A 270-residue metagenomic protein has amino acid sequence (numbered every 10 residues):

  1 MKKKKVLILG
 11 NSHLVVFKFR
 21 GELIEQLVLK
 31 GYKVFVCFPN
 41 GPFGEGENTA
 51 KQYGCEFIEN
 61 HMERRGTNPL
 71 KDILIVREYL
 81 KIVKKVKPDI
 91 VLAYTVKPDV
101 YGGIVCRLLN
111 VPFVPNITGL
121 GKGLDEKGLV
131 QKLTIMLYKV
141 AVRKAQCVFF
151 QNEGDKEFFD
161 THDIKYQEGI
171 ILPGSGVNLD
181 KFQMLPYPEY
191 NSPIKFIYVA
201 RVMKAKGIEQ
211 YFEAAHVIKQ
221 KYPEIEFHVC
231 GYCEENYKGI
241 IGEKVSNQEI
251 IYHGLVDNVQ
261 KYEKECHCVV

Functional and structural regions predicted by a protein language model:
F19, L70-R77, P112-V114, K122-K144: Nucleotide-sugar donor phosphate/pyrophosphate-binding loop at the beta->alpha transition of glycosyltransferases
V36-G44, V199, E226-G239, Y252: Glycosyltransferase donor-sugar binding loop
I58, K139-L185: Donor nucleotide-sugar binding/catalytic pocket of nucleotide-sugar-dependent glycosyltransferases
T67-K71, D160-T161, S175-P193, D257 (+1 more regions): Acidic anion/phosphate-binding donor-loop and adjacent secondary structure in glycosyltransferase catalytic cores
A93-D99, I117: Short His-centered aromatic/hydrophobic patch
P188-K206, F212-H216, H228: Conserved donor-binding/catalytic core segment of Leloir-type glycosyltransferases
G231, G239-V256, C268: Nucleotide-activated donor-binding/catalytic signature segment of Leloir-type glycosyltransferases, i.e., the conserved
K264-V270: Acidic donor-binding loop of glycosyltransferase active sites
